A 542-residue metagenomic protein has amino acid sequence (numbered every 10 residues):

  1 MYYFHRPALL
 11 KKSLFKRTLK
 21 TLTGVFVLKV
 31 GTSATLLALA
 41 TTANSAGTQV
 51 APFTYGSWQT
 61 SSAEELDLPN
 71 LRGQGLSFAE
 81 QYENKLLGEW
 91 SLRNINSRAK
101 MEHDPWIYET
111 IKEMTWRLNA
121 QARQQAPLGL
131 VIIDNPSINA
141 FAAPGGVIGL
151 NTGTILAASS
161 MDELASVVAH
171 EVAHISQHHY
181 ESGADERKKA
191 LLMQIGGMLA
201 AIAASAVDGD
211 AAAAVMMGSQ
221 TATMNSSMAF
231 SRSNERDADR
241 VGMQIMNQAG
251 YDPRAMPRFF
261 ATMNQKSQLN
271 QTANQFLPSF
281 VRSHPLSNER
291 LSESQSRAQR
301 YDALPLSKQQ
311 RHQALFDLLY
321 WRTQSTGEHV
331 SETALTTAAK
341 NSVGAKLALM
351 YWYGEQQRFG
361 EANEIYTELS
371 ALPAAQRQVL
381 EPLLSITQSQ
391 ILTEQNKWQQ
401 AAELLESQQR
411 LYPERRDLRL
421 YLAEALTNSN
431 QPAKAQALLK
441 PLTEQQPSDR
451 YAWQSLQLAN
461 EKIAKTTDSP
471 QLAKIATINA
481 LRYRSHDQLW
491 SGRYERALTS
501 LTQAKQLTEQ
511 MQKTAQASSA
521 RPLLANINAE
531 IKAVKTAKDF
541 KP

Functional and structural regions predicted by a protein language model:
Y2-N44: Gram-negative bacterial Sec-dependent N-terminal signal peptides
Y2-R6, L39-N139, S370, N396-Q399 (+6 more regions): Hydrophobic or amphipathic, alpha-helical segments that drive membrane association/targeting
L71-F78, S226, S231-E414, L438: Extracytoplasmic and endomembrane cell-envelope/extracellular-matrix remodeling and assembly machinery
Q74-Q124, A212-S283, N288-E289, A303-S307 (+4 more regions): Short helix/loop segments within enzyme catalytic domains that coordinate or immediately flank catalytic cofactors
T152-S166: Short pre-active-site segment immediately N-terminal to the catalytic Zn-binding motif
D162, V172-K189, V207: Catalytic Zn2+-binding segment of zinc metalloproteases
L192-V207, A214-S226: Membrane-active amphipathic alpha-helices enriched in small hydrophobic residues
